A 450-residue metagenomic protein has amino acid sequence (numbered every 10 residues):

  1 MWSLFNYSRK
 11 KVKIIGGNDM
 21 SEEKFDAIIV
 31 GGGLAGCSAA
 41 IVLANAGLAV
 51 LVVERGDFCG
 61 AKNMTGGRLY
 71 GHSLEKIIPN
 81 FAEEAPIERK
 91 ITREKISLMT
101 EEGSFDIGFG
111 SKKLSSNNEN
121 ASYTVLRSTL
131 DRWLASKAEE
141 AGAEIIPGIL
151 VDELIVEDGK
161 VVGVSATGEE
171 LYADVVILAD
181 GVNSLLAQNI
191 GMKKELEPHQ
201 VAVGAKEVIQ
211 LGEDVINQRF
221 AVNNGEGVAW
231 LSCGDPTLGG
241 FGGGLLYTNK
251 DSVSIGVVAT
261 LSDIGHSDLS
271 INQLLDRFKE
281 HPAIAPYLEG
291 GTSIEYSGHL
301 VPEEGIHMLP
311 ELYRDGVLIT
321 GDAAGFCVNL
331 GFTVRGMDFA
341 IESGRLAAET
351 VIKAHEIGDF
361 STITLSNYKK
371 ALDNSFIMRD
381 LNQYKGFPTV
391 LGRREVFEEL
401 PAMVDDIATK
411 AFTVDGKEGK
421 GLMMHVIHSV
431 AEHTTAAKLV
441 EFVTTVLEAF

Functional and structural regions predicted by a protein language model:
E23-V52: N-terminal Rossmann-like FAD-binding beta1-loop-alpha1 element of flavoenzymes
A35, F58, N183: Conserved Rossmann-like nucleotide-cofactor binding loop
A46, G56-G103: N-terminal FAD cofactor-binding segment of flavoenzymes
S116-S136, I264-L269: Short beta-strand to alpha-helix junction loop
K137-I284: Predominantly flavin-linked oxidoreductase catalytic cores and closely associated redox partners
P236-F241, K250, D263-F339, S343 (+2 more regions): FAD/FMN-dependent oxidoreductases across multiple families
L346-F397: Active-site-proximal substrate-binding core of FAD-dependent oxidoreductases
L391-F450: C-terminal auxiliary extensions adjacent to catalytic cores
